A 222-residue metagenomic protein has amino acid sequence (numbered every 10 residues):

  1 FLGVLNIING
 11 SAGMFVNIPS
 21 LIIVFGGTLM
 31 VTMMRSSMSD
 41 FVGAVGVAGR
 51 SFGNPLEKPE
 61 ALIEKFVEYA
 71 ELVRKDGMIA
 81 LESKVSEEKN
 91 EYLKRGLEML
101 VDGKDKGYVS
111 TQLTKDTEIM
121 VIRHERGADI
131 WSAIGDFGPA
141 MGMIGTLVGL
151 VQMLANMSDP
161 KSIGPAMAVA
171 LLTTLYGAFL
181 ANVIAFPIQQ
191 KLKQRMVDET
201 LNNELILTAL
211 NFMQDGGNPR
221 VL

Functional and structural regions predicted by a protein language model:
F1-A12, D116-R195: Helix-termination/interfacial motifs at the ends of transmembrane alpha-helices
V4-G127, E199-L222: Large intracellular
